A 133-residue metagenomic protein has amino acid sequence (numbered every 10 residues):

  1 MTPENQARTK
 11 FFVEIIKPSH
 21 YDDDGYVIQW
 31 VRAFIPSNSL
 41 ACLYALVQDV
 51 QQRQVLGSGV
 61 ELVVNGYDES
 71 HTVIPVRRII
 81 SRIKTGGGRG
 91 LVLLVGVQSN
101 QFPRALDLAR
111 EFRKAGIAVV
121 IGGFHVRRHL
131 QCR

Functional and structural regions predicted by a protein language model:
M1-R133: A short, structured N-terminal alpha-helical element that caps or precedes a catalytic domain
